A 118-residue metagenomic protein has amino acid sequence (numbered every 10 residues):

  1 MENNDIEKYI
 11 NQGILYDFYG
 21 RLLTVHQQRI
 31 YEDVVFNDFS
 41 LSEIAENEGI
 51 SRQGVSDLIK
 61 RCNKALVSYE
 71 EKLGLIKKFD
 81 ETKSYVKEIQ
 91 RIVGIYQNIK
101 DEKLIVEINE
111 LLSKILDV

Functional and structural regions predicted by a protein language model:
N4-G20: Short, Lys/Arg-enriched N-terminal segment that forms or immediately precedes the first helix of a structured domain
V25-F36: Short amphipathic alpha helix immediately N-terminal
I44-A45: Short alpha-helical "recognition helix" segments of helix-turn-helix
S51: Helix-turn-helix DNA-binding motif, specifically the short coil turn and the N-cap/start of the second
N63-E70: C-terminal flanking helix
L73-I99: Intrinsically disordered, low-complexity basic tails/linkers immediately adjacent to helix-turn-helix/homeobox/MYB/SANT
Q97, D101-V118: Amphipathic heptad-repeat alpha-helical coiled-coil/stalk segments that mediate oligomerization, filament/stalk
